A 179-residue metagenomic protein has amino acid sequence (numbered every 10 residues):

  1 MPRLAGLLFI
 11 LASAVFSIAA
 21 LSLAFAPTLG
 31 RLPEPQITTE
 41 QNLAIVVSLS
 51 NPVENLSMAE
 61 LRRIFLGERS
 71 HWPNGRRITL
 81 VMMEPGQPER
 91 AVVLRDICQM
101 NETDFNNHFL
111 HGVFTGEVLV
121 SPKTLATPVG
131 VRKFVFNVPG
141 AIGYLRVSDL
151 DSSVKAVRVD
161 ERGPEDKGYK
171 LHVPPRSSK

Functional and structural regions predicted by a protein language model:
M1-L4: Positively charged n-region of N-terminal signal peptides that target proteins for export
L8-A24: Bacterial N-terminal signal peptides
L29-K179: Exported/periplasmic ABC-transporter solute-binding proteins
